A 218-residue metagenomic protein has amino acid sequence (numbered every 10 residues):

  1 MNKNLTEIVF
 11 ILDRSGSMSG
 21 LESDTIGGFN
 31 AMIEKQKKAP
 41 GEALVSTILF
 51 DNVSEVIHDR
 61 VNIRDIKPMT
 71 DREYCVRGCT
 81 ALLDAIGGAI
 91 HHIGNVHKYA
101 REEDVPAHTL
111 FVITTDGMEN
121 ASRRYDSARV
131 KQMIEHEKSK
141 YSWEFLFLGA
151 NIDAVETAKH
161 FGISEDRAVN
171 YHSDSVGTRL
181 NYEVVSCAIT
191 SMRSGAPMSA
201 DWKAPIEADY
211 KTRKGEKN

Functional and structural regions predicted by a protein language model:
M1-N218: Acidic, low-complexity intrinsically disordered regions
